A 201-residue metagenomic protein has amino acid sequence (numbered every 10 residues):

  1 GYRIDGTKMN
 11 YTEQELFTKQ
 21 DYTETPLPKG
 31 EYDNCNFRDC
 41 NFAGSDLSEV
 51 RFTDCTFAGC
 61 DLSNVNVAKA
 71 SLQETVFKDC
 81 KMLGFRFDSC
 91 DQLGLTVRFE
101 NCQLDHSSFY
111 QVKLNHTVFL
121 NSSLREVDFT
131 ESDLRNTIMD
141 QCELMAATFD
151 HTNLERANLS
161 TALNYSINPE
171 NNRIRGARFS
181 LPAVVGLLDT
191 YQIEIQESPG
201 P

Functional and structural regions predicted by a protein language model:
I4-P201: Tandem repeat scaffolds
